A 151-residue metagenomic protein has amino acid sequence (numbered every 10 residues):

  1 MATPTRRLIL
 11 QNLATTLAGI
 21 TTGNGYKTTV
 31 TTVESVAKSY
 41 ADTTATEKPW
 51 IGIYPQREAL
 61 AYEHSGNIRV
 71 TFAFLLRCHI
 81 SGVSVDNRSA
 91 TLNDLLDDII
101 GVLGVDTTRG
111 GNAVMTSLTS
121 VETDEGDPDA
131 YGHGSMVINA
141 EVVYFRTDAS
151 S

Functional and structural regions predicted by a protein language model:
M1-S151: Charged, amphipathic alpha-helical segments and their flanking helix caps
